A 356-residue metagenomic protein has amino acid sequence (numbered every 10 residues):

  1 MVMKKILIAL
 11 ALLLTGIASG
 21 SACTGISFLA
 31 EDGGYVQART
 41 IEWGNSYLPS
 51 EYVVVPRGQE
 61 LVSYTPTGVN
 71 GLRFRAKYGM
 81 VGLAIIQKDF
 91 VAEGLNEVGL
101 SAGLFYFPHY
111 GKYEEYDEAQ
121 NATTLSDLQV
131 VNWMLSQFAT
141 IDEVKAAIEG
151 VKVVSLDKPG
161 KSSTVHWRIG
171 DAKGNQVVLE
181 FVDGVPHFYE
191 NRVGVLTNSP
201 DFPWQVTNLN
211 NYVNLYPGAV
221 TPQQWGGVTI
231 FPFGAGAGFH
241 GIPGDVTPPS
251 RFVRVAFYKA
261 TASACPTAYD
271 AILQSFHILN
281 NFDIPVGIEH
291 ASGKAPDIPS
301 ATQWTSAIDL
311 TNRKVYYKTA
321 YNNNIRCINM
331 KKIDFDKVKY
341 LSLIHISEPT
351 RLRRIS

Functional and structural regions predicted by a protein language model:
M1-I6: Positively charged n-region of N-terminal signal peptides that target proteins for export
A9-G16: Bacterial N-terminal signal peptides
S21-V36, G44, S50, A147 (+4 more regions): C-terminus-biased signal that marks the final domain/tail of proteins
T24-A119, S155, S342-I344: A contiguous strand-loop segment
G58-L61, E115-V151, L341-L343: Compact, glycine/acidic-enriched structural inserts
E97-V98, L135-D142, A268-I272, L310-N312: A short, structured loop/turn motif at beta-sheet edges
I141, K145-F181: Aromatic- and glycine-enriched pocket-lining scaffold segments that form the walls of small-molecule binding clefts
I344-S356: Single conserved hydrophobic/aromatic residue that forms the stacking wall/gate of nucleotide- or nucleobase-binding
